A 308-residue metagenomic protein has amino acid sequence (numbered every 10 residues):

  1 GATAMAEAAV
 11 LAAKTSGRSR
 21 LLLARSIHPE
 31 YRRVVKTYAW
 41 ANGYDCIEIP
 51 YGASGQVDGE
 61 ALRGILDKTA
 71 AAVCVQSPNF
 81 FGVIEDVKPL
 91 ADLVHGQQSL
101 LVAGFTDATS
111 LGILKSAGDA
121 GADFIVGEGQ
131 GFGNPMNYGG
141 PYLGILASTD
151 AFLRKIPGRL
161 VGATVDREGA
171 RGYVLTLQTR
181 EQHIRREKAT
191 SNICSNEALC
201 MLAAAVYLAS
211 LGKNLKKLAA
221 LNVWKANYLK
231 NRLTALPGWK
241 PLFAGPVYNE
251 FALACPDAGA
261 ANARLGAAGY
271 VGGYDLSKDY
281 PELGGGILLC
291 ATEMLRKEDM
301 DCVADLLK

Functional and structural regions predicted by a protein language model:
A2, P29, Q56, I84 (+10 more regions): Electropositive phosphate-/nucleotide-binding environments in soluble metabolic enzymes
T3-G172, G238, L253-C255, G259-L265 (+2 more regions): Conserved PLP-enzyme active-site core in the AAT-like
G17-L22, I47, A71-Q76, R186 (+3 more regions): Glycine- and acidic
R25, L177-T179, Y274, A291: Pocket-edge structural micro-motifs
F132-P237, P241-A244: Active-site C-terminal subdomain of aminotransferase-like
L211-C302: Conserved C-terminal alpha-helix-loop-beta "cap" of PLP-dependent enzymes that closes/shapes the active-site mouth
L306-L307: C-terminal alpha-helix
